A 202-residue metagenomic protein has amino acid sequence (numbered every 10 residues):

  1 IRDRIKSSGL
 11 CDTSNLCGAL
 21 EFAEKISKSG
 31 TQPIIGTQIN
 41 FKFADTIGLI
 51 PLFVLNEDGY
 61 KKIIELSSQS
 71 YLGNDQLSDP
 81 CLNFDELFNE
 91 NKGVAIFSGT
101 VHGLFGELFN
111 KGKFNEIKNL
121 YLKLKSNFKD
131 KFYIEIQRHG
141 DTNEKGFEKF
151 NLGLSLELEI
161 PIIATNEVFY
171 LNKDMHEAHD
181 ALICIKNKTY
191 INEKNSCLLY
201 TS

Functional and structural regions predicted by a protein language model:
I1-S202: Phosphodiester-processing cores and adjacent nucleic acid-binding clamps
